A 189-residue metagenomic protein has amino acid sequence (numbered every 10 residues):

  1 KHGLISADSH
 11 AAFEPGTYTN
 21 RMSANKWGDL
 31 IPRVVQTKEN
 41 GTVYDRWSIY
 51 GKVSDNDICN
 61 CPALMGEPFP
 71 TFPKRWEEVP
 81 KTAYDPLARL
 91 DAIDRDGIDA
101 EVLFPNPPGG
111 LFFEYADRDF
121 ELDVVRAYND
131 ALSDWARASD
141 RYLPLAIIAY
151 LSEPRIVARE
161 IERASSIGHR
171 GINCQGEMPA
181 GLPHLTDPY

Functional and structural regions predicted by a protein language model:
K1-Y189: Helix-coil boundary/capping segments in enzymes
